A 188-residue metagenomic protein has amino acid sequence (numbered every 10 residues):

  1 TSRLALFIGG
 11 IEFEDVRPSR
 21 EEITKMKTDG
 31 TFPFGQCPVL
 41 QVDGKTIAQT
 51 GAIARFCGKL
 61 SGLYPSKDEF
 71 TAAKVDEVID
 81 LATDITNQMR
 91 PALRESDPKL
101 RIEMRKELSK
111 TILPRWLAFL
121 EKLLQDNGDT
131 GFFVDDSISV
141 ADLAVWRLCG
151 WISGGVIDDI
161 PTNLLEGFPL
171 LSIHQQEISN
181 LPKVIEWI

Functional and structural regions predicted by a protein language model:
T1-E107, T111-L117, D126-G128, S137: GST-like domain detector, emphasizing the conserved glutathione-binding G-site in the N-terminal thioredoxin-like
A5, F56, F119, L123 (+2 more regions): Alpha-helical recognition domains of nuclear gene-regulatory proteins
A52, L170, K183: Residue-level recognition of oxygen-bearing side chains
V75, F133-I160, G167-S172, I178-N180 (+1 more regions): GST superfamily/GST-like fold recognition
L81-D84, K122, G150-W151: Glycine-rich, acidic and aromatic/proline-enriched surface loops and short helix-turn segments that act as binding
T86-L93, W151, V156, E186: Short amphipathic alpha-helical interaction/hinge segments
K99-E107, I157-E166: Acidic, serine/threonine/proline-rich low-complexity intrinsically disordered regions
I112, W116-F119, L148, H174: Alpha-helical packing segments of well-folded alpha/beta enzyme cores
